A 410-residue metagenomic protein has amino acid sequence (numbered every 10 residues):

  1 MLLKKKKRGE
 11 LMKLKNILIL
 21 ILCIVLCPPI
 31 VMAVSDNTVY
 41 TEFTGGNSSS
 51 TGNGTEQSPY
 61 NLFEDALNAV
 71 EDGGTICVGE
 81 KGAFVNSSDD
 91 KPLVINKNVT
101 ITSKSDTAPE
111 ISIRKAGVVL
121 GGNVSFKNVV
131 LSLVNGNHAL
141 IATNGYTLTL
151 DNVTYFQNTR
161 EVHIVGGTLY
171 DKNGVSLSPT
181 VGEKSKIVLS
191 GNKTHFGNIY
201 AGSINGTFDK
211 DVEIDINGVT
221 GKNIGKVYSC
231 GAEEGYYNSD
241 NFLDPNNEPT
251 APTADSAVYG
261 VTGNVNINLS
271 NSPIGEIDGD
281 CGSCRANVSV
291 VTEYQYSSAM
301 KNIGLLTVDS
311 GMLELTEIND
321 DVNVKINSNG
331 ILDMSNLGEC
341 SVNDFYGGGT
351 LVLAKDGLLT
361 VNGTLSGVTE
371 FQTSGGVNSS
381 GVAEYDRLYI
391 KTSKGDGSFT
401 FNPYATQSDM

Functional and structural regions predicted by a protein language model:
M1-L11: Short, Lys/Arg-enriched N-terminal segments with co-localized hydrophobic residues within the first ~10-30 amino acids
I19-P29: Bacterial N-terminal signal peptides
I30-D65, K81-A83: Right-handed parallel beta-helix/beta-solenoid
G46-N53, V85-D89, Y170-T180, E234-Y259 (+1 more regions): Surface-exposed intrinsically disordered loops and tails
G73-T100, K104-A116: N-terminal extracellular ligand-recognition/capping segment immediately after the signal peptide
N98-H138, Q157, S190: Right-handed parallel beta-helix/beta-spiral solenoid domain characteristic of secreted/periplasmic
K127-Y200: Right-handed parallel beta-helix
V288-M410: Extracellular beta-strand/loop-rich repeat segments of large surface/secreted proteins
